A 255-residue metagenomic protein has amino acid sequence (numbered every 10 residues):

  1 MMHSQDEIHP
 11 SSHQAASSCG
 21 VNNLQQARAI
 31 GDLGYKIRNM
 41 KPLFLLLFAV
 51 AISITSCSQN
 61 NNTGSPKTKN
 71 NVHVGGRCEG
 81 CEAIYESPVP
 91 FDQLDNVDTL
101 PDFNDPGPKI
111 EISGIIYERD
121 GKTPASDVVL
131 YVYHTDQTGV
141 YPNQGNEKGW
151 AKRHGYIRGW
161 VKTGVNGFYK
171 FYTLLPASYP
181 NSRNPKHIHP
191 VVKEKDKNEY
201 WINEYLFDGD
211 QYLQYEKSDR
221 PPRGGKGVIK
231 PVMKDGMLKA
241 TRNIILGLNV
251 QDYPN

Functional and structural regions predicted by a protein language model:
M1-D6, P10-T68: Bacterial Sec-dependent N-terminal signal peptides
G64-I229, M237-N255: Beta-strand-dominated extracellular/periplasmic modules and repeats in secreted or surface-exposed proteins
